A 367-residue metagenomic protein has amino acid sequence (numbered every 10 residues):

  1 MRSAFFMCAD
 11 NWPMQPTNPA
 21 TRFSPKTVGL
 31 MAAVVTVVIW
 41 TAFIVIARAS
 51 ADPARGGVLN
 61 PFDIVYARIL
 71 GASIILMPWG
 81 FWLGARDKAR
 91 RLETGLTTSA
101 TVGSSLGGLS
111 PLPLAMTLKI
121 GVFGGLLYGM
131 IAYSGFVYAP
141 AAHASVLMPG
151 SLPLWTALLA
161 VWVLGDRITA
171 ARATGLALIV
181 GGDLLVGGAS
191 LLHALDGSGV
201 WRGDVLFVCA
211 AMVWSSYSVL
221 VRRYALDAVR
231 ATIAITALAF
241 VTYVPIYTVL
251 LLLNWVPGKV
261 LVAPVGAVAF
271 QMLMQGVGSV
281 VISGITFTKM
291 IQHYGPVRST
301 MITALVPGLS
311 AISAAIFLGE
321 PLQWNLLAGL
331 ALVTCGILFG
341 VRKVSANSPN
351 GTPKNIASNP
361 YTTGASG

Functional and structural regions predicted by a protein language model:
S3-Y66, A72, L192-R223, P245 (+2 more regions): Glycine-/small-residue-enriched transmembrane alpha-helix faces in small-molecule transporters and effluxers
T27-V35, L59-W82, K119, G175-G181 (+3 more regions): Hydrophobic alpha-helical transmembrane segments of multi-pass integral membrane proteins, especially transporters
I39, F43-I44, L83-R91, G95-M148 (+3 more regions): Specific transmembrane alpha-helical segments of multi-pass solute transporters/efflux pumps, especially DMT/EamA
V45-V58, V137, G187-V200, L251-A267 (+2 more regions): Membrane-interface helix termini and inter-helical loops of multi-pass transporters
V58, Y138-A139, G165-R167, A225 (+2 more regions): Helix-loop interface residues and adjacent transmembrane-helix termini in multi-pass membrane transporters, primarily
D63-Y66, L70, I74, A132-R167 (+2 more regions): Specific alpha-helical transmembrane segments that line the substrate/conduction pathway and gating interfaces
L76, A171-S190, A304, S313 (+1 more regions): Hydrophobic transmembrane alpha-helices of multi-pass small-molecule transport proteins
W82-R91, V341-K354: Membrane-interface capping segments at transmembrane-helix boundaries
